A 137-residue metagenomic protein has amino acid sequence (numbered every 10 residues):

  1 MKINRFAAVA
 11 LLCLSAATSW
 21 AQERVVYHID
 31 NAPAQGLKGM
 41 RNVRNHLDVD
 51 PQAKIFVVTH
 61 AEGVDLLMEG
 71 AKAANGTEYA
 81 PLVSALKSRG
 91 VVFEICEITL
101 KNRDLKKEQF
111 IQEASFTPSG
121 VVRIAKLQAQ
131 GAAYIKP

Functional and structural regions predicted by a protein language model:
M1-A8: Bacterial N-terminal signal peptides that target proteins for export
A17-A21: Sec/Tat signal peptide C-region and signal peptidase I cleavage site
Q22-R24, P51-I55, S88-V92, Q130-A133: Loop/turn elements at helix/coil->beta-strand transitions in domains of secreted/extracellular proteins
H28-A32, V58-E62, C96-T99, S119 (+1 more regions): Active-site-proximal beta-strand/loop segments in catalytic clefts of secreted hydrolases
D30-V57: N-terminal targeting signals for Sec/Tat export/insertion, comprising classic cleavable signal peptides
G36-N42, N75, Y79-L82, V92 (+1 more regions): Stable alpha-helical elements in mature extracytoplasmic
E62-F110: Mid-chain, structured segments of secreted extracytoplasmic proteins
E113-P137: C-terminal partner/receptor-binding element of secreted or periplasmic proteins
